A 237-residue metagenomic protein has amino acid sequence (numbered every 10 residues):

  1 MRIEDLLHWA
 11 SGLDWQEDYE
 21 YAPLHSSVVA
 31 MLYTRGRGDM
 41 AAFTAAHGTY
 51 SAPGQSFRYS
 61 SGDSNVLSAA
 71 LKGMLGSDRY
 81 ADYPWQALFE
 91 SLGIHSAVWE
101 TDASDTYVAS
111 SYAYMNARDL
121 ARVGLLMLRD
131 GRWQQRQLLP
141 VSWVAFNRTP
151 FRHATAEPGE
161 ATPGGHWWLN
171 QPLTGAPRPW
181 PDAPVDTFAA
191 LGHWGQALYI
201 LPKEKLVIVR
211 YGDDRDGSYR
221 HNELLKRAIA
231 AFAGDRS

Functional and structural regions predicted by a protein language model:
M1-I94, A117-A121, L125-L126, G131: Active-site-adjacent helix/loop patches that line small-molecule binding or acyl-intermediate pockets
L13-D14, S64, S104-Y107, M127 (+4 more regions): Solvent-exposed loop/turn segments at secondary-structure junctions within structured extracellular/periplasmic domains
S27-A30, D102-M115, P163, W168-G175: Carbohydrate-binding/catalytic loop surfaces
H47-P53, N65, D102-A109, P184: Flexible glycine/proline-enriched surface loops and loop-helix/loop-strand junctions
Y50-Y59, V108-Y114, A190-W194, R215: Solvent-exposed loop and edge beta-strand segments that line ligand/cofactor-binding and catalytic clefts
Y83-T149: Active-site-proximal binding-pocket segments
I94-T101, T149-V207: Active-site Gly/Thr loop motif
T187-S237: Structured C-terminal helix/loop/strand segments within mature extracytoplasmic catalytic/sensor domains
